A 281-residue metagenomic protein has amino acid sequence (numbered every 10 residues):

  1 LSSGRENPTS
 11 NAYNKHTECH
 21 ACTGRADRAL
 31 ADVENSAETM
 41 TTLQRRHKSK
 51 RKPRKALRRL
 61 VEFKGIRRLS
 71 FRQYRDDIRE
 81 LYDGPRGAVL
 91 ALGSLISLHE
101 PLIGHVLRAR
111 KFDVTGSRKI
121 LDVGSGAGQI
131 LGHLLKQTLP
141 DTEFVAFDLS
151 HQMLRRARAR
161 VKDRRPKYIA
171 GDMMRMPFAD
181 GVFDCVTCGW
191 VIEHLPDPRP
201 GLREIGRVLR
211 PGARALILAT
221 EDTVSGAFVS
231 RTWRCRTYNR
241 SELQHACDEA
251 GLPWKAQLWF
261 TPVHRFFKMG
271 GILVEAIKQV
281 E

Functional and structural regions predicted by a protein language model:
T41-D113, Q129, H133, M153: Conserved class I S-adenosyl-L-methionine
L121-V123, A127-R175: Class I SAM-dependent methyltransferase SAM/SAH-binding core
T187: A conserved beta-strand element that flanks and buttresses the S-adenosyl-L-methionine
W190-V191: Short catalytic micro-motifs in class I SAM-dependent methyltransferases
R199-P211: A short glycine-rich, Lys/Arg-flanked "PGG" loop and its adjoining helix->strand segment in the class I
A213-A219: Conserved beta-strand signature within the Rossmann-like core of class I S-adenosyl-L-methionine
A227-E242: Acceptor-substrate binding/catalytic loop of class I
P262-E281: Core SAM-dependent methyltransferase catalytic element
